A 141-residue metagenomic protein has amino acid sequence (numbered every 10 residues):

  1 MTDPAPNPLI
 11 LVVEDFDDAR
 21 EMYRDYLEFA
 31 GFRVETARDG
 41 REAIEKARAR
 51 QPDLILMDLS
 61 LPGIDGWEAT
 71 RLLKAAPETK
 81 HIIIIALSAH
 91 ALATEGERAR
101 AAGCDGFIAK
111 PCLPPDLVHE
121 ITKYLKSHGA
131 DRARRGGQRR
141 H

Functional and structural regions predicted by a protein language model:
E14: Conserved acidic carboxylate
E21-F29: Charged docking surfaces used in two-component/phosphorelay signaling
G31-R38, K46: Short hydrophobic/Thr-rich beta-strand motif most characteristic of the beta2 strand and flanking loop of CheY-like
D58, S88: Active-site residues of response regulator receiver
P62, K80, L92: The feature encodes the CheY-like receiver
A76, A89-H90: Short, conserved "switch-loop" micro-motifs in signal-transduction and mechanochemical regulators
R100, C112-I121, G129: C-terminal output helix
